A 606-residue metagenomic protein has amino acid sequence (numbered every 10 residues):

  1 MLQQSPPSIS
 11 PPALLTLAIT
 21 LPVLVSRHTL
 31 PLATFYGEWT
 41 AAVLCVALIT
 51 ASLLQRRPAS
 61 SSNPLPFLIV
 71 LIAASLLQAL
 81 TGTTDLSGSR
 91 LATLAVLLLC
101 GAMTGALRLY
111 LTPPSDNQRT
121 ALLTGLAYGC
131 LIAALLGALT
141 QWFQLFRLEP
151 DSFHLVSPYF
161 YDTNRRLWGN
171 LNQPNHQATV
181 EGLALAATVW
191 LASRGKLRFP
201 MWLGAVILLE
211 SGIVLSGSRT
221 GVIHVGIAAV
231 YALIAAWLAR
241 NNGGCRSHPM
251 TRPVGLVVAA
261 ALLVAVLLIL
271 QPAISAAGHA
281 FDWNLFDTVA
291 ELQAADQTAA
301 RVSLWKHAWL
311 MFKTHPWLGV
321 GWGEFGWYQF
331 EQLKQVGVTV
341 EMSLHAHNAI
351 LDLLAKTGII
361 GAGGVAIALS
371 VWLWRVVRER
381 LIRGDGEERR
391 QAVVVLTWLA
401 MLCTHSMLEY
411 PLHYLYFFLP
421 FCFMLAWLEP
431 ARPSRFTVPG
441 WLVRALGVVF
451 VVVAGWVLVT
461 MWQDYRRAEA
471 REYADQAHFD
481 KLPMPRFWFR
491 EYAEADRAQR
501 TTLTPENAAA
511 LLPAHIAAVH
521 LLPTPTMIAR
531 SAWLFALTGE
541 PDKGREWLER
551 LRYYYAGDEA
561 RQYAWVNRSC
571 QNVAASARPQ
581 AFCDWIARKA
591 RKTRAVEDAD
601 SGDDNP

Functional and structural regions predicted by a protein language model:
M1-A92, L98-T104, R108-T124, L191-P200 (+5 more regions): Transmembrane signal-anchor hairpin modules in multi-pass inner-membrane enzymes, especially those that act on
L2, P12-L24, H28, T40-S52 (+8 more regions): Alpha-helical transmembrane segments of multi-pass inner-membrane proteins
H28-P31, T83-A95, Y161-Q177, Q293-A299 (+1 more regions): Short aromatic-rich membrane-water interface segments that cap or initiate transmembrane helices in multi-pass membrane
L30-T34, S87-S89, L171-N175, G217-H224 (+2 more regions): Membrane-interface catalytic loops of GT-C/OST-like multi-pass glycosylation enzymes that act
Q141, A236-D296, L304, L310-T314 (+2 more regions): A membrane-periplasm/extracellular boundary helix in multi-pass inner-membrane enzymes that assemble envelope glycans
Q173, V302-S343, I350, T357-G364: TM-adjacent membrane-interface loops and short helices in multi-pass inner/ER membrane proteins
H224-A232, R375, R383-W441: Transmembrane alpha-helices of multi-pass inner-membrane enzymes
